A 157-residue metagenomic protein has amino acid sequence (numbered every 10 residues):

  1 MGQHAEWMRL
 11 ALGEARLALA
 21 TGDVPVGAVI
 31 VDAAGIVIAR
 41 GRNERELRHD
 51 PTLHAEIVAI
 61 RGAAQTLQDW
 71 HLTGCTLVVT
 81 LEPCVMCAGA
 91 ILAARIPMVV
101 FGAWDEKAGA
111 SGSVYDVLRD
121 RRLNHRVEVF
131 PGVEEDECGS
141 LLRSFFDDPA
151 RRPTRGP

Functional and structural regions predicted by a protein language model:
M1-T21, V37, M86-P157: Zinc-dependent deaminase
A11, A15-A18, A28, A39 (+2 more regions): Small-residue (primarily alanine) positions within well-ordered alpha-helices, especially packing/interaction faces
G22-V26, T73: Short, basic and Ser/Thr-rich N-terminal targeting/leader segments
V26-G35: Short beta-strand scaffold segments in enzyme catalytic cores
I38-R45: Short beta->alpha transition motifs characteristic of CBS
R45, V79, A103: Residues that line or immediately flank small-molecule/substrate-binding pockets and catalytic motifs
L47-V58: A short, polar/charged loop-to-alpha-helix boundary motif
D69-L81: Immediate flanking context of iron-sulfur cluster ligation sites
